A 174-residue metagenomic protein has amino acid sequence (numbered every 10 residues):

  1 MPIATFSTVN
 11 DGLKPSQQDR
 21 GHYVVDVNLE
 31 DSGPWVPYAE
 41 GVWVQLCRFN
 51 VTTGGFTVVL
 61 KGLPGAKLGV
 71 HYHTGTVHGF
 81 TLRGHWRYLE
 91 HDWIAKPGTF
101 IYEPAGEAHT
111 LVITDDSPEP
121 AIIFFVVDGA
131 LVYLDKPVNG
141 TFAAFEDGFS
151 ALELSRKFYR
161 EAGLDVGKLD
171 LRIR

Functional and structural regions predicted by a protein language model:
M1-G54, N139-F142, E153-R174: A short, N-terminal "cap"/entry segment at the start of jelly-roll beta-barrel domains of the cupin/DSBH fold
P37-Y72, P104-A108: Conserved short histidine dyad/triad with adjacent acidic residue
V51, L89-H109: Short acidic-glycine-tyrosine-enriched beta hairpin
G55, V77, P120: Conserved catalytic motifs of the protein kinase core domain
V59-L60, T81-G84, F100, L111 (+1 more regions): Short, well-ordered beta-strand segments in beta-rich or mixed alpha/beta enzyme and ligand-binding folds
L63-P64, H73-E90, K96: Glycine- and acidic-residue-biased ligand/ion/polar-headgroup-sensing regions
K96, A105-P137: Ligand-binding loop in jelly-roll beta-barrel domains
F145-A151: Aromatic/histidine-rich interaction motifs
